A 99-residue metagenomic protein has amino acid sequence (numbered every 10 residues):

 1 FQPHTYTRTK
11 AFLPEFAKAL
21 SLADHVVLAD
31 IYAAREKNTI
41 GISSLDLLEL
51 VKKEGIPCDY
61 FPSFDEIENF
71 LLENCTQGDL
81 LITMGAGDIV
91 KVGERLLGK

Functional and structural regions predicted by a protein language model:
F1-K99: ATP-dependent carboxylate-amine ligase
